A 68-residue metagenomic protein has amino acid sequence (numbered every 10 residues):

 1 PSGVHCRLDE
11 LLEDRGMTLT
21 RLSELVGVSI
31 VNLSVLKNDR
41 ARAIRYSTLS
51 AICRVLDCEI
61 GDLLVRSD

Functional and structural regions predicted by a protein language model:
P1-T18: A short, Lys/Arg-rich alpha-helix, primarily the initiator
L12, S23, C53: The alpha-helix within a helix-turn-helix
G16-V35: Short alpha-helical DNA-recognition segment
S29, R40, S67: The DNA-recognition helices of helix-turn-helix-type DNA-binding domains
K37, T48, S67: DNA major-groove recognition helix of helix-turn-helix
R40-A51: Short, basic-rich loop-to-helix N-cap that marks the start of a DNA-contacting helix
D57-D68: Short C-terminal boundary/hinge segments that cap the last helix of small helical domains
